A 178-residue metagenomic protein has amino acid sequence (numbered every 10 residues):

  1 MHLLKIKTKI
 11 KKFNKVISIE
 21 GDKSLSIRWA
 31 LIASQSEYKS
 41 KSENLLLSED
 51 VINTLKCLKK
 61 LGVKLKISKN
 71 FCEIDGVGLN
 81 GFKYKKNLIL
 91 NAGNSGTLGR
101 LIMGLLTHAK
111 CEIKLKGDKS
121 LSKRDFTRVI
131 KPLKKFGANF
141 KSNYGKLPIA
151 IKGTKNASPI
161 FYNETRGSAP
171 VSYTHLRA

Functional and structural regions predicted by a protein language model:
M1-R177: Structural preference for solvent-exposed beta-strand-turn elements and adjacent flexible terminal/loop segments within
